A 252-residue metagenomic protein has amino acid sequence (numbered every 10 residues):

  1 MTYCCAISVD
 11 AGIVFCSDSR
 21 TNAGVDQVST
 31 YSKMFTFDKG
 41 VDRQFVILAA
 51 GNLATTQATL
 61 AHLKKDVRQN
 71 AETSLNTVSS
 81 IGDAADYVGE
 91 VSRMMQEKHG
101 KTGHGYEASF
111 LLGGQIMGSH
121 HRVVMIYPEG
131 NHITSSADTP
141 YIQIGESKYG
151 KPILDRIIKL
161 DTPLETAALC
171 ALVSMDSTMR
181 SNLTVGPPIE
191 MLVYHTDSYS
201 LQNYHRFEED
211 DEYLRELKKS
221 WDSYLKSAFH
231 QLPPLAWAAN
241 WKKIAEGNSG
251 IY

Functional and structural regions predicted by a protein language model:
M1, I7-S8, Q27-V28, F37-V41 (+4 more regions): Solvent-exposed alpha-helices and their adjacent loops that cap or buttress functional pockets in soluble metabolic
M1-C4, A11-G12, R43-F45, E107-F110 (+2 more regions): Short, surface-exposed beta-edge/turn micro-motifs
C4-G100, I144-D155, K159-T162, E216-W241 (+1 more regions): Conserved short S/T/G-enriched processing/targeting/catalytic segments and their helical context
A49-A50, G113-Q115: Short His-Asn-centered micro-motif
V91-K98, E107-A108, G114-Q115, H120-Y252: A two-mode feature
